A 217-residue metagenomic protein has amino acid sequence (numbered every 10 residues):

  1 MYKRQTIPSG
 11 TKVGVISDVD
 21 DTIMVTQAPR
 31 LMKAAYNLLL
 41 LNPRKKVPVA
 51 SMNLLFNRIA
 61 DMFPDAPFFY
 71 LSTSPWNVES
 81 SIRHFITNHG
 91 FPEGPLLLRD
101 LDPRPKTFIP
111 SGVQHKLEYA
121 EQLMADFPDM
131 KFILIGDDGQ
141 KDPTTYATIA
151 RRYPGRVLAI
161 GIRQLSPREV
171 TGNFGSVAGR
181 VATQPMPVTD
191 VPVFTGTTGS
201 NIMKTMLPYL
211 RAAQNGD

Functional and structural regions predicted by a protein language model:
M1, T11, P187-D190: Generic structural motif recognizing short loop/turn segments at the entrances and edges of beta-strands
M1-Q5, N215-D217: Polar low-complexity intrinsically disordered regions
K3-V113, G175: Alpha-helical substrate-recognition element adjacent to the catalytic core
S74-D217: C-terminal cap/substrate-recognition subdomain and adjoining C-terminal extension of metal-dependent phosphatase-like
